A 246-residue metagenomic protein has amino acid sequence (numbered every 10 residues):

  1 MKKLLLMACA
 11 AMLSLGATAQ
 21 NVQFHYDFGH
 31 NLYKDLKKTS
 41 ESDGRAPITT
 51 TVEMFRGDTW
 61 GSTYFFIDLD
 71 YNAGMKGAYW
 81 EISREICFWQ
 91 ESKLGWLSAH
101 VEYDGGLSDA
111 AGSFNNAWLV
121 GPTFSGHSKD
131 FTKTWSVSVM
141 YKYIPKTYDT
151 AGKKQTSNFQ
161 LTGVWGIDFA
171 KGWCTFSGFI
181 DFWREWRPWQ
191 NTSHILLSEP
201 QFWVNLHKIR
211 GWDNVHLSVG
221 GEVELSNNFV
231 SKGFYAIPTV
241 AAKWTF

Functional and structural regions predicted by a protein language model:
M1-N21: Cleavable N-terminal export/targeting peptides
T18, W60-S62, C87-A99, A110 (+3 more regions): Short loop/turn motifs that connect adjacent beta-strands in outer-membrane beta-barrel proteins
A19-Y71: Short glycine/proline- and aromatic-enriched beta-strand/turn motifs that initiate or cap beta-hairpins
Y26-H30, D58, L69-A73, V101-D109 (+4 more regions): Transmembrane beta-strands of outer-membrane beta-barrel pores
G44-A46, D70-Y79, G105-N116, K146-S157 (+2 more regions): Solvent-exposed loop/turn segments connecting transmembrane beta-strands in outer-membrane beta-barrel proteins
V52, W80-I82, V120-P122, L161-W165 (+2 more regions): Membrane-embedded beta-strands of outer-membrane beta-barrel proteins, especially the hydrophobic/small aromatic
K142-H216, S226, W244-F246: Outer-membrane beta-barrel transmembrane domain signature
F234-F246: Outer-membrane beta-barrel "beta-signal"
